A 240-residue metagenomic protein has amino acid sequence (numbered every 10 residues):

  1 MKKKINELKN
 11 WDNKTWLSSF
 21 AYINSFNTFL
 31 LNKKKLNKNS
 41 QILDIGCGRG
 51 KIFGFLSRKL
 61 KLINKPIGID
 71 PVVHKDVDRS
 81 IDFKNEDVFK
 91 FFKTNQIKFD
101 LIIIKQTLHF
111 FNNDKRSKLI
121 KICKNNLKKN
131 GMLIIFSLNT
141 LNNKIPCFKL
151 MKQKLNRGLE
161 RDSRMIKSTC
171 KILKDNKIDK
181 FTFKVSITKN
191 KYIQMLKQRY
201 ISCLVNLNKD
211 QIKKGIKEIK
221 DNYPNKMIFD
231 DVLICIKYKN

Functional and structural regions predicted by a protein language model:
M1-L36, K51, F55: Conserved class I S-adenosyl-L-methionine
L43, G48-F91: Class I SAM-dependent methyltransferase SAM/SAH-binding core
I103: A conserved beta-strand element that flanks and buttresses the S-adenosyl-L-methionine
Q106-F110: Short catalytic micro-motifs in class I SAM-dependent methyltransferases
S117-K129: A short glycine-rich, Lys/Arg-flanked "PGG" loop and its adjoining helix->strand segment in the class I
I134-E160: Conserved class I S-adenosyl-L-methionine
E160-K174: Short alpha-helix
K177-N240: Conserved Class I S-adenosyl-L-methionine
